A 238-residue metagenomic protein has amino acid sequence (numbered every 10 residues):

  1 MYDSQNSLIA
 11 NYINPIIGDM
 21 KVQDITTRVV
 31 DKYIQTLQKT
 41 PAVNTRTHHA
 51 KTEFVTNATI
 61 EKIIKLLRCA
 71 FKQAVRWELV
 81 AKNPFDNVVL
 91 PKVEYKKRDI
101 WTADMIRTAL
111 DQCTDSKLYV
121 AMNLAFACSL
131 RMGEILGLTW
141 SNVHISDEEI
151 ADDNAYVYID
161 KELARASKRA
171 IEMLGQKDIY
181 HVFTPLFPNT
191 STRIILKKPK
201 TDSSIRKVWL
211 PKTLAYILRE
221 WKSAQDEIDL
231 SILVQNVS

Functional and structural regions predicted by a protein language model:
M1-Q73, W77, Y95: N-terminal core-binding DNA-recognition domain of tyrosine site-specific recombinases/integrases
S4, K32, K62, N87 (+2 more regions): Short, solvent-exposed alpha-helical surface patches in well-structured domains
L8, V29, K62-L66, M105 (+4 more regions): Charged catalytic carboxylate motif
I13, V30, L67-A70, E78 (+5 more regions): Conserved hydrophobic/aromatic pocket- or pore-lining residues that grip, position, or stack substrates in active sites
I25, L90-V93, D160-E162, T213: Generic beta-structure capping elements
V43-R46, K51-N57, E61-I63, R76 (+6 more regions): Basic, Lys/Arg- and aromatic-enriched nucleic-acid-binding interface segment
K72-A81, E220-S223: Arg/Lys-rich amphipathic alpha helix in sigma70-family domain 2
M105, L138-D226, L230-Q235: Conserved tyrosine-mediated DNA breakage-rejoining catalytic core shared by Y-recombinases
